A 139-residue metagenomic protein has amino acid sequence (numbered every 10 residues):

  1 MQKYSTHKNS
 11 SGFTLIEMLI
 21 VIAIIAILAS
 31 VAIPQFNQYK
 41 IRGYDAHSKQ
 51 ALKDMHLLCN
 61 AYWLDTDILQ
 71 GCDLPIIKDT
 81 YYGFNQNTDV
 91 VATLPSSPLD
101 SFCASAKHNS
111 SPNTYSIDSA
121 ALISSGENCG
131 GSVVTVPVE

Functional and structural regions predicted by a protein language model:
M1-F13: N-terminal leader/signal peptides at the extreme start of proteins
M18-Q35: Alpha-helical hydrophobic helix detector
Q35-L52: Aliphatic-rich helix starts adjacent to a transmembrane/signal segment
L57-E139: Periplasmic/extracellular, small/polar-rich flexible segments of pilin-like filament-forming proteins
